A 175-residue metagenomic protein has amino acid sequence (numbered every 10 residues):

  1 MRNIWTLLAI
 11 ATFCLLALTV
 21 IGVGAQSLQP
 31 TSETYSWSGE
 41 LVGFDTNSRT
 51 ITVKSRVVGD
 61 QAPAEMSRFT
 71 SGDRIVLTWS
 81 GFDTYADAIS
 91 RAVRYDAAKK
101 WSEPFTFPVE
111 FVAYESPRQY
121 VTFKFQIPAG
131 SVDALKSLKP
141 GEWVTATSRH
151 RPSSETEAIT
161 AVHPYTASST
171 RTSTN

Functional and structural regions predicted by a protein language model:
R2-I10, C14-N175: Short, flexible, surface-exposed loop segments at domain boundaries
